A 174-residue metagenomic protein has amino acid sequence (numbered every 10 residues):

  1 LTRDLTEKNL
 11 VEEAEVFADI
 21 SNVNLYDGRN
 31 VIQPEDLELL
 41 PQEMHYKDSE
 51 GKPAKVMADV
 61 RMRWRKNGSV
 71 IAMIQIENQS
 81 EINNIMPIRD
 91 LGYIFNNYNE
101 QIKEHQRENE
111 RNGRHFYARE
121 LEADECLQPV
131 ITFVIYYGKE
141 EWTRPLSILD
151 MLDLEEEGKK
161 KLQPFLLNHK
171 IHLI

Functional and structural regions predicted by a protein language model:
L1-I174: Accessory alpha/beta interaction modules
